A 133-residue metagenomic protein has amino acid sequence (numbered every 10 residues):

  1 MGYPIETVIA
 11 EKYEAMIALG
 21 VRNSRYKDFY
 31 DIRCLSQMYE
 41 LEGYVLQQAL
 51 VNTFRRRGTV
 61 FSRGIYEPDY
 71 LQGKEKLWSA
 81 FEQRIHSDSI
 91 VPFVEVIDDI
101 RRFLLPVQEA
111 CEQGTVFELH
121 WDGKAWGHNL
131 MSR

Functional and structural regions predicted by a protein language model:
M1-R133: Structured mid-to-C-terminal alpha-helical surface segments
